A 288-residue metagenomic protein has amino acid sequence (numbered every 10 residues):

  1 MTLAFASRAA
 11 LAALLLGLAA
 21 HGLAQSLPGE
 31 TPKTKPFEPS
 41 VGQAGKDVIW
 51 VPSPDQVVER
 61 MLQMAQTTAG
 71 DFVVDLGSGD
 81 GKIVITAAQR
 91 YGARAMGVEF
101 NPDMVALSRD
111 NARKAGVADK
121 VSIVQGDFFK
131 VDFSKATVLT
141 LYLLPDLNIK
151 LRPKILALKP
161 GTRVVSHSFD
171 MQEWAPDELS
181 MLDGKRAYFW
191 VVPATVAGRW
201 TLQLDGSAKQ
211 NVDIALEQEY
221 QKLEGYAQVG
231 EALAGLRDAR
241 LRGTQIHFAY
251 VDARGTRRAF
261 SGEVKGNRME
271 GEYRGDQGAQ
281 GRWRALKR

Functional and structural regions predicted by a protein language model:
Q25-D71: S-adenosyl-L-methionine
A69-G79: Conserved class I S-adenosyl-L-methionine
G81-I85: Glycine-rich SAM-binding Motif I of class I
R94-E99: Conserved SAM-binding motif I beta-strand of class I
P102-K135: S-adenosyl-L-methionine
D146-A197: C-terminal substrate-binding/active-site "lid" region of AdoMet-derived donor-dependent transferases
A197-R288: Central antiparallel beta-sheet cores of small beta-barrel/beta-sandwich binding domains
